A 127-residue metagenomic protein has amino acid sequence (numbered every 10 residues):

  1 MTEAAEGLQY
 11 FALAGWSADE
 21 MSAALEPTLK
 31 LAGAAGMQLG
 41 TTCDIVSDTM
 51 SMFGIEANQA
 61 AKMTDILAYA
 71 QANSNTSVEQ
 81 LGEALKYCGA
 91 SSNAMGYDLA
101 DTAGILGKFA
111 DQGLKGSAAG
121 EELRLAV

Functional and structural regions predicted by a protein language model:
M1-V127: Amphipathic alpha-helical interface segments used for oligomerization, scaffolding, and membrane association
